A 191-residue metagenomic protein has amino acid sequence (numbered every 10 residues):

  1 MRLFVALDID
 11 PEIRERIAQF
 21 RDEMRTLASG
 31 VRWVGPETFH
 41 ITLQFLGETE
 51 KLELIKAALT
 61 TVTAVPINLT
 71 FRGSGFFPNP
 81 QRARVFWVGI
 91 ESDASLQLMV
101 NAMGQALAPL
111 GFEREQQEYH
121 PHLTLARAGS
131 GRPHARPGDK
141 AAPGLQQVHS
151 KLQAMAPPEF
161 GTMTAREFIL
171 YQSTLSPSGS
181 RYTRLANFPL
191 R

Functional and structural regions predicted by a protein language model:
M1-R191: Histidine-dependent nucleotide/RNA phosphoesterase domain, centered on the 2H-phosphoesterase fold with its duplicated
